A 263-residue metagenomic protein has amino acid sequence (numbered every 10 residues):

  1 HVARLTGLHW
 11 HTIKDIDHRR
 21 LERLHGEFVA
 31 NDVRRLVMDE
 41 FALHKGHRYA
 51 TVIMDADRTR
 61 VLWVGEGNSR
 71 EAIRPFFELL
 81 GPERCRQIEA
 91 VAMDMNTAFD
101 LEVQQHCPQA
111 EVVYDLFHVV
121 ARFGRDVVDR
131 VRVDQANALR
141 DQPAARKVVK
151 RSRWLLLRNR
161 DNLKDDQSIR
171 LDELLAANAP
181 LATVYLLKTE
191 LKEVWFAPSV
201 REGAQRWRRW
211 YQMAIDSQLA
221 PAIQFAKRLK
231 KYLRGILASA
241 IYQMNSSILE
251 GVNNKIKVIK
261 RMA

Functional and structural regions predicted by a protein language model:
H1-H47, C85-I88, A92, L101 (+1 more regions): Short, positively charged, Gly/Tyr-enriched micro-motifs that form contact patches at catalytic or ligand/partner
L5-T6, D17, G65, M95 (+1 more regions): Glycine-rich, histidine-containing beta strand-loop boundary motifs that form or position
R20, V52-I53, Q105-E111, V127-R132: Short secondary-structure boundary/capping segments
R23, L79-L80: A generic secondary-structure signal
K45-R48, D55-T59, E66, R74 (+4 more regions): Acidic/histidine-rich catalytic cores and adjacent linkers of DNA breakage/strand-transfer/modification proteins
D126-A145: Conserved phosphate-handling catalytic cores of large alpha/beta enzymes
